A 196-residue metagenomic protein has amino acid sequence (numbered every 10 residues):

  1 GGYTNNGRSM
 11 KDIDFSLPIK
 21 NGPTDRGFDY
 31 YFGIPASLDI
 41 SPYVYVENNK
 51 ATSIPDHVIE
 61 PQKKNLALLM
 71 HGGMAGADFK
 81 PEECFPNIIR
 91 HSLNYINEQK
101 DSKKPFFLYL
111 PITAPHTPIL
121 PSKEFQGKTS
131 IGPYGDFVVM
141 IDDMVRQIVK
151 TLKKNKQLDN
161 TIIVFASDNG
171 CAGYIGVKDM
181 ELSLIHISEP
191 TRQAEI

Functional and structural regions predicted by a protein language model:
G1-M74: Catalytic-site neighborhoods of secreted/periplasmic enzymes that process anionic sulfate/phosphate groups
N5-N6, G76-F106: Catalytic-adjacent loop/helix segments of enzymes that bind and process anionic phosphate/sulfate esters
G22-R26, A36-L38, K100-K104, K156-D159: Extracellular/periplasmic catalytic domains that process cell-envelope and extracellular macromolecules
D29-G33, F106-P111, V139, I162-A166: Structural recognition of the beta-strand scaffold that forms the well-ordered cores of secreted hydrolase catalytic
S41-P42, V46-T52, V58-I59, S92-D136 (+1 more regions): Active-site His/acidic residue clusters
M74-P86, K128-M140: The substrate-binding groove and active-site-proximal loops of carbohydrate-active enzymes, especially glycoside
P105, D142-V177: Metal-dependent active-site segment of extracytoplasmic phospho-/sulfohydrolases and closely related
I185-I196: Single conserved hydrophobic/aromatic residue that forms the stacking wall/gate of nucleotide- or nucleobase-binding
